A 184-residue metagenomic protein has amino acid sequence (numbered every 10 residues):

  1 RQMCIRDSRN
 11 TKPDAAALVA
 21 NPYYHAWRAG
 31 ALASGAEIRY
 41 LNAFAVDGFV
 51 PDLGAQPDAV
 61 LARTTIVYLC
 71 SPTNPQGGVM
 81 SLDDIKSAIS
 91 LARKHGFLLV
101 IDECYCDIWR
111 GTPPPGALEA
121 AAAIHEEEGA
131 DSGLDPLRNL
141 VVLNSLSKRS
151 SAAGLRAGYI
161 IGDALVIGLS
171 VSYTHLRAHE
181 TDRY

Functional and structural regions predicted by a protein language model:
R1-D7, T174-Y184: Conserved small/polar residues in nucleotide/adenosyl-binding loops
Q2, R6-D14, R156-G158: Conserved beta-loop-alpha segment that forms the PLP phosphate-binding cup at the N-terminus of a helix
R9-A31: Conserved PLP-anchoring active-site segment centered on the Schiff-base-forming lysine
N21, Y40-F44: Short beta->alpha connector loops at strand-helix junctions that form conserved, small/polar/Pro-enriched
A33-I38: A short helix-loop-beta submotif of the ANL/AMP-binding
F44-P114: Active-site phosphate-binding strand-loop segment of PLP-dependent enzymes
E126-L169: Active-site PLP attachment segment
